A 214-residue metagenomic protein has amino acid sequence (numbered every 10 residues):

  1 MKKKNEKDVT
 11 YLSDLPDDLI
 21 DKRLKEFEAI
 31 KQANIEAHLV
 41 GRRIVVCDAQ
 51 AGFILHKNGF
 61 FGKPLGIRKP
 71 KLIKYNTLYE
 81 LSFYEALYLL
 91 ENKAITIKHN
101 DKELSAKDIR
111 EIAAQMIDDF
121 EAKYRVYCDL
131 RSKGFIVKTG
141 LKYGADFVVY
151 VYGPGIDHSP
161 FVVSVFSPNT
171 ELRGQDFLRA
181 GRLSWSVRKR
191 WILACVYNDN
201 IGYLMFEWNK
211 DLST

Functional and structural regions predicted by a protein language model:
M1-T214: Long Lys/Arg-rich low-complexity intrinsically disordered regions in nucleic-acid-associated proteins
